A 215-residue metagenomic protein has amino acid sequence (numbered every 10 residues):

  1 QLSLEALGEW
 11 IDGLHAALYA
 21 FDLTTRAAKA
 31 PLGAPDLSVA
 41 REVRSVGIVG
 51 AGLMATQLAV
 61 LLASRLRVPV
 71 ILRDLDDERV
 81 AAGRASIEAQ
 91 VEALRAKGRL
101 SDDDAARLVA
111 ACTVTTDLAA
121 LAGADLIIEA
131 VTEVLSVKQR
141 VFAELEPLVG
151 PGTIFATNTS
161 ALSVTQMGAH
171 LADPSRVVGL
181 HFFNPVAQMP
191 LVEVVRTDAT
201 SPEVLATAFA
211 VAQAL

Functional and structural regions predicted by a protein language model:
Q1, L23, A27-D36, A106-E129 (+1 more regions): Amphipathic alpha-helical segments at domain termini/boundaries
Q1-S45: Glycine/serine-rich phosphate-binding loop and adjoining beta1-alpha1 elements at the start of nucleotide-handling
L4-I11, L62, L66, R84 (+5 more regions): Structural signal for hydrophobic packing residues in well-ordered secondary-structure cores of soluble enzyme domains
R26-Q90, T197, S201: NAD(P)+-binding Rossmann beta1-loop-alpha1 motif at the extreme N-terminus of oxidoreductases
V49-A51, R65, R73-D76, T115 (+4 more regions): Generic beta-strand/beta-sheet core signal
L75-A82, A93-Q166, H170: Rossmann-like NAD(P)-binding element
T157-L215: Rossmann-fold dinucleotide-binding core
